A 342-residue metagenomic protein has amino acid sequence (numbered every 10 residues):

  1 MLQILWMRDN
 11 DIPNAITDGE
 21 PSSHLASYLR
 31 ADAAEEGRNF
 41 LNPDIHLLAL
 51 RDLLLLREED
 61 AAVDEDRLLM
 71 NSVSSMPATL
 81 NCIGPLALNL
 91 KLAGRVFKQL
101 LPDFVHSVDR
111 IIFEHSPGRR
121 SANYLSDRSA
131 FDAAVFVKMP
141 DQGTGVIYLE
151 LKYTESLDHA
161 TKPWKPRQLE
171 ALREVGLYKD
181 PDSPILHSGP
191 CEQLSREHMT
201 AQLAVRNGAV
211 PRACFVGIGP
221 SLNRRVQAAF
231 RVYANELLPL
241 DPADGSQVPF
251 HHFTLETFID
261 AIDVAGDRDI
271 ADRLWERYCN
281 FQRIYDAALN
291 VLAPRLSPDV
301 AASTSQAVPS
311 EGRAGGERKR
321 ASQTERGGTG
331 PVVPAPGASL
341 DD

Functional and structural regions predicted by a protein language model:
M1-D109, D299-D342: Nuclease-adjacent, charged terminal/linker segments that flank catalytic cores
S74-A78, L125-S129, L186-R196: Phosphate/oxyanion-binding active-site loops and adjacent basic polyanion-contact surfaces
D109-Q142: Active-site metal-binding core of divalent-cation-utilizing nuclease and nuclease-like domains
A133-V137, G145-L157, E197: Conserved catalytic cores of phosphodiester-cleaving nucleases, focusing on short active-site segments
M139-T144, N207-V210: Short, solvent-exposed loop/turn segments that connect beta-strands within catalytic domains and beta-strand-rich
Y148-E150, A213-S221: Extended hydrophobic secondary-structure segments that form protein cores and membrane-embedded regions
L157-V216: Acidic, metal/cofactor-coordinating or nucleic-acid-engaging core segments within structured domains
A229-T324, G328-P334, S339-D342: Polybasic (Lys/Arg-rich)
